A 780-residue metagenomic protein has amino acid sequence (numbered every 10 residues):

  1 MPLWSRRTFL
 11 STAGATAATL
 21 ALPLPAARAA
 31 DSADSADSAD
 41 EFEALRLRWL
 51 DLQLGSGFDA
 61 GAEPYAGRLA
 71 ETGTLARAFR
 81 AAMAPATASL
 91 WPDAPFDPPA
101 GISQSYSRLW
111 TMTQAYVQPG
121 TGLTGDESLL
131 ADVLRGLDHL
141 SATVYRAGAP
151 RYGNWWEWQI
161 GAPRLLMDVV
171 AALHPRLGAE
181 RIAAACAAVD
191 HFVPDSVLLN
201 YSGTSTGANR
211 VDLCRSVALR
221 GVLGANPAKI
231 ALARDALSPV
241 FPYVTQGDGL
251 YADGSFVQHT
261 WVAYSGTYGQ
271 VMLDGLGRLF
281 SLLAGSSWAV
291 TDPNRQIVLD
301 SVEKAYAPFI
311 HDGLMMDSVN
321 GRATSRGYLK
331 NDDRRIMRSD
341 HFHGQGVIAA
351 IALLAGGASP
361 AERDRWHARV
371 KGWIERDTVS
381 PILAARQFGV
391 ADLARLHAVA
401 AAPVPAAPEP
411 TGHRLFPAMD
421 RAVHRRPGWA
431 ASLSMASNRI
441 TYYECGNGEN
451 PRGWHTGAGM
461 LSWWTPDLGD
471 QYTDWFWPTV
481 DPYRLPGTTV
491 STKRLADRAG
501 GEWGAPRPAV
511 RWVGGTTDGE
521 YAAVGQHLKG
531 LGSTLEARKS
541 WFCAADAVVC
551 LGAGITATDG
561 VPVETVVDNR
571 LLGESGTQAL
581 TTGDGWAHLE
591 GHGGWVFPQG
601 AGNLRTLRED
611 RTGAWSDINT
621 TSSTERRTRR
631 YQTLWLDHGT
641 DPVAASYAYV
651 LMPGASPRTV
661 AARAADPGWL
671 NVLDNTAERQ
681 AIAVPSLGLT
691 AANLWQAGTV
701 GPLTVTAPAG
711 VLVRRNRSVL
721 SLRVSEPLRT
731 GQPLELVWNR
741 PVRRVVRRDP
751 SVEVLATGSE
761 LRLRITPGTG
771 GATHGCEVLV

Functional and structural regions predicted by a protein language model:
P2, T8-R28: N-terminal export signals
P23-R48: C-terminal segment of N-terminal export signals and the immediately downstream linker at the start of the mature
E41-L75: N-terminal mature-domain "stem" immediately C-terminal to a signal peptide or N-terminal signal-anchor/transmembrane
R80-G327: Aromatic-lined, polymer-binding surfaces characteristic of secreted/periplasmic polysaccharide-degrading enzymes
L279-L728, P733, V737-R744: Extended polysaccharide-engagement surfaces of secreted carbohydrate-active enzymes
P750-V754: Small-residue (G/S/T/A) turn/hinge positions that recur once per unit in extracellular repeat modules
T757-S759: Ser/Thr- and Asn-enriched, surface-exposed coil loops between beta-strands
L761-V780: C-terminal beta-strand-rich structural cap/linker in extracellular carbohydrate-active enzymes
